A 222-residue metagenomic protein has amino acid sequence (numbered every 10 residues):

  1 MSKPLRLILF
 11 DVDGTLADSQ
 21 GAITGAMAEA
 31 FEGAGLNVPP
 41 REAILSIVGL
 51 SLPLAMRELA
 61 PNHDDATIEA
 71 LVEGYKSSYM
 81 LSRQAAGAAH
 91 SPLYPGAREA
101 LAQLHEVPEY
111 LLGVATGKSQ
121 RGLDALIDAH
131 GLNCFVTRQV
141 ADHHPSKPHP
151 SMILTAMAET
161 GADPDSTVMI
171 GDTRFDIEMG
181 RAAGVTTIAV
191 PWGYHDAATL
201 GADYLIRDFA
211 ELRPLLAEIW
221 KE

Functional and structural regions predicted by a protein language model:
M1-I8, Q120-E222: Asp-based, Mg2+/Mn2+-dependent phosphohydrolase catalytic module
K3-V12, L16-E99, H105-P108, Q120-R121: N-terminal helical cap/lid subdomain that shapes the substrate entry/recognition surface in HAD-like hydrolases
L16, A89, L111-L112, A141-D142 (+1 more regions): A generic structural signal for short
D18, V114-T116, A189: Hydrophobic residues in well-ordered beta-strands that form the structural core
I47, A115-G117, I170: Structural motif
G96-A100, M152-T155: Well-ordered alpha-helical segments embedded in enzymatic catalytic cores
L101-E106, I177-R181: Surface-exposed amphipathic alpha-helices with a cationic face
P108-L111, A183-V185: A generic structural motif
